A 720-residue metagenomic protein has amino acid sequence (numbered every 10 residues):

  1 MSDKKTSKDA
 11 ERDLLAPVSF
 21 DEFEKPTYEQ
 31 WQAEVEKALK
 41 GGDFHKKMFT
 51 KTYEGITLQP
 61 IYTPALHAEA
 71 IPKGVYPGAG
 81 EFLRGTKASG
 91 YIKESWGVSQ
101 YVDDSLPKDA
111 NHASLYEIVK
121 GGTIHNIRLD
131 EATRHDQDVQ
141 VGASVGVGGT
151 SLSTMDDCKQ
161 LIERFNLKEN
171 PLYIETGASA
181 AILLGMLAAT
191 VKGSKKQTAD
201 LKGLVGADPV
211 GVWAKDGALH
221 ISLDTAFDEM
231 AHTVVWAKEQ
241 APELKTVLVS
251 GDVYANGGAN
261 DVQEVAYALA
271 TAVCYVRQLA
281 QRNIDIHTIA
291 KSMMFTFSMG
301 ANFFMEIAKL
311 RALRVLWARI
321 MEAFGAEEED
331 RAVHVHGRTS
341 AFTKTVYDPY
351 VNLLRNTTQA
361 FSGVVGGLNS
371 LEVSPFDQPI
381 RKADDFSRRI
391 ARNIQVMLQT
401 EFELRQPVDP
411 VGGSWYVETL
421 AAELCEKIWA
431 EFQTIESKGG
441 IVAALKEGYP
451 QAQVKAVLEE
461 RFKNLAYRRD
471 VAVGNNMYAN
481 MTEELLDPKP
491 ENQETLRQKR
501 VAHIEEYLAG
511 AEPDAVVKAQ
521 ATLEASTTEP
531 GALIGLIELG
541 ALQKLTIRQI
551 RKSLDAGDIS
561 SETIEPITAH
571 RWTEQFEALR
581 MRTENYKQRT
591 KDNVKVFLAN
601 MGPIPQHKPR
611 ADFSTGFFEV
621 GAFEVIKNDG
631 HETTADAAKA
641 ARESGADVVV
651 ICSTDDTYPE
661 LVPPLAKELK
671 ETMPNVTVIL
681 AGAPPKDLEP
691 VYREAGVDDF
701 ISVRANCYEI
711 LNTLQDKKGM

Functional and structural regions predicted by a protein language model:
S2-N302, E306, E327, R331-H336 (+13 more regions): Catalytic alpha/beta active-site cores
R12-L14, V18, A266-T271, Y275 (+4 more regions): Active-site capping/gating regions of soluble enzymes
L39-D43, Y350-Q359, A525-I537: Short, hydrophobic/aliphatic alpha-helical segments
H45-F49, T198, L244-T246, Q281-K291 (+7 more regions): Flexible, glycine/charged-enriched surface loops at secondary-structure junctions
Y62, G337-T339, L598-N600: Flexible glycine-/small-residue-rich
W96-D109, A218-S222, K344-Y350, N600-K608 (+1 more regions): Active-site mouth loops of central-metabolism enzymes
P171-E175, A259, N302, F342-D348 (+2 more regions): A short glycine/serine-rich beta->alpha loop
A444-M720: C-terminal amphipathic alpha-helical interaction region
